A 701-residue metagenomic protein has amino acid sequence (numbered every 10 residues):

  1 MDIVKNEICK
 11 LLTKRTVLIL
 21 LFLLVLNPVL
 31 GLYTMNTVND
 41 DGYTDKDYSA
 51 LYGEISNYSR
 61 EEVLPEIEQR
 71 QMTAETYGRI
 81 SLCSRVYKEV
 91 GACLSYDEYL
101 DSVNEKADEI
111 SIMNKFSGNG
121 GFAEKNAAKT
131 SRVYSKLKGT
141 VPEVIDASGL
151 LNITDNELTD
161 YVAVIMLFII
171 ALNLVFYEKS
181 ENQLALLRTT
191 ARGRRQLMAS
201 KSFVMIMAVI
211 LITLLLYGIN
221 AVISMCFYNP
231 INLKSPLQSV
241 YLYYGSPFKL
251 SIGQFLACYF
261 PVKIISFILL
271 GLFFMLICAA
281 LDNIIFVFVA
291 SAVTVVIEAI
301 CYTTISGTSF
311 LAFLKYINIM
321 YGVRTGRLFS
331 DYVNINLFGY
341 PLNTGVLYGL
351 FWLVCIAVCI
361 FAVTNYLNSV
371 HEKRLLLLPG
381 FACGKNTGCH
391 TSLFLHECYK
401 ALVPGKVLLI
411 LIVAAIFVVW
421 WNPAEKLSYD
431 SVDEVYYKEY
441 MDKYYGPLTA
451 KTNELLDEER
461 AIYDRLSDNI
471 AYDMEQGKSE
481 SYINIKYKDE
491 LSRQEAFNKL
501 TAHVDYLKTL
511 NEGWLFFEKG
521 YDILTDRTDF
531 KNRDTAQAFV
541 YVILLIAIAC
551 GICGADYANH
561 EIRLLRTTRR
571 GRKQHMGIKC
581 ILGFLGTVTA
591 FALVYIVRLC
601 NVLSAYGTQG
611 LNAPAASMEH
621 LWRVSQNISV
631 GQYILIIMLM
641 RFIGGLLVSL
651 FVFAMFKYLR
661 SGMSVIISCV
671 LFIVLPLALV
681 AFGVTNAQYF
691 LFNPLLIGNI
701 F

Functional and structural regions predicted by a protein language model:
M1-L12, L187, H390-L402: A short amphipathic helical element positioned immediately N-terminal to and/or at the very start of a transmembrane
I8-L23, I284-F286, C398-V413, G662-M663: Membrane-interface helix starts
T16, G193-R194, N283-F288, G571-R572 (+1 more regions): Membrane-helix interface segments
V17, G31, S266-F274, V295 (+5 more regions): Alpha-helical transmembrane segments of multi-pass membrane transporters/translocases
V17, L23-Q71, A107-I110, N114 (+9 more regions): Secretory targeting signals
F22-L24, I285-E298, L411-F417, M663-P676: Central hydrophobic cores of alpha-helical transmembrane segments in multi-pass integral membrane proteins
A171-L186, T190, R194, A549-L564 (+1 more regions): Transmembrane helix boundary and interhelical loop/hinge segments in multi-pass membrane proteins
